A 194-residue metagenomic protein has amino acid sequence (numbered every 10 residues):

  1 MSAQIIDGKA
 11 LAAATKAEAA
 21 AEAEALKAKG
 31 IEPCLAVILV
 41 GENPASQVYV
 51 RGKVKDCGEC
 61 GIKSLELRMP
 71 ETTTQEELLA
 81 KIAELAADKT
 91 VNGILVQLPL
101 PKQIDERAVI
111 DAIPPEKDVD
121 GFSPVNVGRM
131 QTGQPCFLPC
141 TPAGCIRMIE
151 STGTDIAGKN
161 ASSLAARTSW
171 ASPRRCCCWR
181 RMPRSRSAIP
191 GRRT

Functional and structural regions predicted by a protein language model:
M1-K29: Positively charged, low-complexity intrinsically disordered leader regions
I6, A10, A14, V48 (+5 more regions): Conserved active-site and cofactor/substrate-binding residues in soluble primary-metabolism enzymes
E32-C34, K159-N160: Residues that mark the start of a beta-strand
P33-G41: Short beta-strand segments enriched in small/hydrophobic residues
V40-V54, C136-T194: Glycine-rich phosphate/diphosphate-binding loop of Rossmann-like nucleotide-binding domains
C57-T72, S185-S187: Short beta-strand elements in bilobed, periplasmic/extracellular small-molecule ligand-binding domains
E77-K89: Short, well-structured alpha-helical segments in soluble
N92-N160, R174-R175: Anion-binding alpha/beta catalytic cores of soluble intermediary-metabolism enzymes, centered on
